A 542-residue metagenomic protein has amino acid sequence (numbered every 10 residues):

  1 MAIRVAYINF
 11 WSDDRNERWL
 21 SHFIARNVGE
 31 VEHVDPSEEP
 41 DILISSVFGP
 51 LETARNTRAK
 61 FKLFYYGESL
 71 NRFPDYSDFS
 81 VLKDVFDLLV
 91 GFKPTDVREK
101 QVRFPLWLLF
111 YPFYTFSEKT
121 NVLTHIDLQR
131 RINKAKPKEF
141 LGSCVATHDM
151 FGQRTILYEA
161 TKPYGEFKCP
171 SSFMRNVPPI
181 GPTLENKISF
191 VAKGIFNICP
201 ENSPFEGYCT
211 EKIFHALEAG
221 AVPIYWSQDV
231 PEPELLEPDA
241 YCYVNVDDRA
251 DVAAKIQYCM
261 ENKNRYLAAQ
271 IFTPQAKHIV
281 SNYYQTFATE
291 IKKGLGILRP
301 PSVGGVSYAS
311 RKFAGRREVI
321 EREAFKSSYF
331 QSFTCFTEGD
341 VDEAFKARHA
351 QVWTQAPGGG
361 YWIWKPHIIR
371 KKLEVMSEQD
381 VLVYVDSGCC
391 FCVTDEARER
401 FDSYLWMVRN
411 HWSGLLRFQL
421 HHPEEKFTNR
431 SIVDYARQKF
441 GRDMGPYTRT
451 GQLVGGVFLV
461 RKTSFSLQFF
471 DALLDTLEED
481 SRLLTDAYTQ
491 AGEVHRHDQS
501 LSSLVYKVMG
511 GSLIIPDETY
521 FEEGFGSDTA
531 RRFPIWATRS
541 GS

Functional and structural regions predicted by a protein language model:
A2-Y66, L70, F79-G165, F173 (+2 more regions): Pol beta-like nucleotidyltransferase catalytic core
N9, P178, P300-S542: Glycosyltransferase catalytic domains, chiefly GT-A lineage
G29-V34, E166-S171, Q331-S332, G511-E518: Short secondary-structure junctions
G67, N202, Y308-S310: Glycine-rich His-Gly loop
Y76: Catalytic-histidine neighborhood of serine endopeptidases, predominantly the chymotrypsin-like S1/PA family
F151, F167-K168, P231-E234, N262-A268 (+2 more regions): Substrate-binding/catalytic groove segments of enzymes that remodel or degrade extracellular structural polymers
S171, N245, T334-T337: Residue-level recognition of beta-strand->loop/alpha-helix junctions
F173, P204, D229, T337-E338 (+1 more regions): Residue-level "edge-of-site" marker
